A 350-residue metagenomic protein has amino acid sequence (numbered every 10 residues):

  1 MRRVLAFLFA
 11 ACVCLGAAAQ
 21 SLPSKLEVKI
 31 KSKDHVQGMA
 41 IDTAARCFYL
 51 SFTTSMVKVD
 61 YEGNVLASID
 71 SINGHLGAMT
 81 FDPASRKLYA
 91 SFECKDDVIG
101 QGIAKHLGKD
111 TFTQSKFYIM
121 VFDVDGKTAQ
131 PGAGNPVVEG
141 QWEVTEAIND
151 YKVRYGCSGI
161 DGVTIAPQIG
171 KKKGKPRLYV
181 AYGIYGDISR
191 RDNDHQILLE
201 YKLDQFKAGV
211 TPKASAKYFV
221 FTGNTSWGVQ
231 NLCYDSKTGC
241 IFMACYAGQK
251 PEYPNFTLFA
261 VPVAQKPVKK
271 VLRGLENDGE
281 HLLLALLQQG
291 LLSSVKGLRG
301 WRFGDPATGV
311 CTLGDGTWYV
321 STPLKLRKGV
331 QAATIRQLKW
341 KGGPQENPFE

Functional and structural regions predicted by a protein language model:
K25-T54, P167-Q168: Beta-strand-rich domains and repeat architectures in extracellular enzymes and scaffolds, especially beta-propellers
K25-V28, V124-D161, K202-W227, V268-G304: Surface-exposed loop and turn segments in beta-propeller and other repeat-based domains that flank or scaffold
K33-A40, N73-P83, E146-A166, S226-N231 (+1 more regions): Repeated scaffold domains used in trafficking and secretory/extracellular systems, primarily beta-propellers
I41-A45, F81-S85, P167-G174, D235-T238 (+1 more regions): Residue-level detector of Asp-centered blade-edge/turn motifs that repeat once per structural unit in beta-propeller
D42-I72, F206, V268: Beta-propeller domains
S55, C94-I99, I184-I188, A247-P251 (+1 more regions): Short glycine/acidic-enriched loop and turn motifs that connect beta-strands
E62-L107: Blade-loop segments of beta-propeller domains
I103-A129, R191-K207, P254-D278, V330-E350: Beta-propeller blade signature
